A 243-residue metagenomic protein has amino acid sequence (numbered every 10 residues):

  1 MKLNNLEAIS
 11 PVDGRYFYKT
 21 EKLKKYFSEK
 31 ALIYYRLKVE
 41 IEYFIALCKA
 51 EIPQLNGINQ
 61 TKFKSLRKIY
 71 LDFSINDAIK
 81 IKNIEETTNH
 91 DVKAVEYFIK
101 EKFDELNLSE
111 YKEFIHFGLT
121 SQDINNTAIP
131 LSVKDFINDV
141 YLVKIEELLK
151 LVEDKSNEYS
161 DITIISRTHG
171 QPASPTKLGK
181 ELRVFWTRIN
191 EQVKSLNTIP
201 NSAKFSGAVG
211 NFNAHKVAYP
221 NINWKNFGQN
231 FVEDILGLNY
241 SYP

Functional and structural regions predicted by a protein language model:
K2-H215, Y219-E233: A helix-coil-helix interface module used to build multimeric assemblies and to scaffold catalytic/cofactor sites
L238-P243: Amphipathic, heptad-repeat alpha-helical segments used for oligomerization and assembly
